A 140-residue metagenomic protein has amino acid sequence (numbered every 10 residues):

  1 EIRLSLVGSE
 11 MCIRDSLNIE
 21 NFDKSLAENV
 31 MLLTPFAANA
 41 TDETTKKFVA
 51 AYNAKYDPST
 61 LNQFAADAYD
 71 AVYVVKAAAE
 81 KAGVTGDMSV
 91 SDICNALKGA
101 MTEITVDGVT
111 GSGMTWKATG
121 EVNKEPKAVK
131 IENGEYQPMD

Functional and structural regions predicted by a protein language model:
R3-S5, S9-E10, R14-D140: Extracytosolic ligand-binding ectodomains
